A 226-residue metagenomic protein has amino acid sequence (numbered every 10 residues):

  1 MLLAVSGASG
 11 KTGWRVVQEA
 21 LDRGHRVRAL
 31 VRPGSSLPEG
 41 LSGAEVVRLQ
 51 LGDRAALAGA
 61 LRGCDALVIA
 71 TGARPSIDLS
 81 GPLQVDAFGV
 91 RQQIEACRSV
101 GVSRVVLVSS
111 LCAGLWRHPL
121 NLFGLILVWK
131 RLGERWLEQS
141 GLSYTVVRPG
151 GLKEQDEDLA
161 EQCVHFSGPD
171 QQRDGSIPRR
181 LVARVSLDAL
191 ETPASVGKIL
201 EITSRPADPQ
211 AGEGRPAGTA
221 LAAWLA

Functional and structural regions predicted by a protein language model:
M1-H25: N-terminal Rossmann NAD(P)H-binding glycine-rich loop of SDR-like oxidoreductase domains
A4, A8, S35-S99, G114: NAD(P)H-binding glycine-rich loop region in Rossmannoid oxidoreductase-like domains and their noncatalytic homologs
A4, R28, T145: Conserved beta-strand positions in the Rossmann-like core of class I SAM-dependent methyltransferases
G7, V31, S109, R148 (+1 more regions): Short beta-strand/turn micro-motifs composed of small residues that flank or help shape donor/cofactor-binding pockets
A8, P75, E154-A226: Active-site-lining helix/loop region of Rossmann-like oxidoreductase modules
T12, L67, L137, V147 (+2 more regions): Non-catalytic, hydrophobic alpha-helical segments
L30-L37, P149-L152: Short, polar loop motifs at secondary-structure junctions
A73-G168: Glycine-/Pro-rich loop/turn segments that contact NAD(P) or position catalytic residues in Rossmann-like domains
